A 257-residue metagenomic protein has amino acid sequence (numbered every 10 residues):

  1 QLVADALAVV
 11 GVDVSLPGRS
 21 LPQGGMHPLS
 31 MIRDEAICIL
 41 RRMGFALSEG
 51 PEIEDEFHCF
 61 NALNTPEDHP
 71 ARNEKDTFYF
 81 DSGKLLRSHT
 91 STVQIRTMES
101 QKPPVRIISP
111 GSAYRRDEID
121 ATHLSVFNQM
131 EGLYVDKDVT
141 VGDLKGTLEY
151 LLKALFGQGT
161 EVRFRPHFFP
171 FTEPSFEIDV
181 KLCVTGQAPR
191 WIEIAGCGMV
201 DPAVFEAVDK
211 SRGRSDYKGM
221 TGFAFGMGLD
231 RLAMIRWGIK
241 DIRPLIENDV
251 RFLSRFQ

Functional and structural regions predicted by a protein language model:
Q1-Q257: TRNA-recognition modules of translation machinery and tRNA-sensing kinases, especially anticodon-binding
